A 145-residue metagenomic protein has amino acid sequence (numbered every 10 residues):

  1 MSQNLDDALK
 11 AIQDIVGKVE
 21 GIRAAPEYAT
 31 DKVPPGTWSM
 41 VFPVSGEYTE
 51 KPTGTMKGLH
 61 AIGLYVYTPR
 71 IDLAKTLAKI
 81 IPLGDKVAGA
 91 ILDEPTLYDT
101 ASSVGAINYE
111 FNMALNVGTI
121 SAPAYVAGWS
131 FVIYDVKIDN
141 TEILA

Functional and structural regions predicted by a protein language model:
M1-K32, V44-A145: Charged, amphipathic alpha-helical segments and their flanking helix caps
G36-V41: A short glycine-rich, His/Asp/Glu-containing loop-to-beta-strand
